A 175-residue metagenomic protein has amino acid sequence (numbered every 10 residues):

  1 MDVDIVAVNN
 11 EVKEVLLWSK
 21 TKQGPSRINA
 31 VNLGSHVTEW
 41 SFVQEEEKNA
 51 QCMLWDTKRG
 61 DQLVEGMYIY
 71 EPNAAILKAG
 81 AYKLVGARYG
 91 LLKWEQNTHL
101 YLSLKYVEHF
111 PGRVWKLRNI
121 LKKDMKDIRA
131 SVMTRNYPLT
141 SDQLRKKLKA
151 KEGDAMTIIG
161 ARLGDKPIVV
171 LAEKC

Functional and structural regions predicted by a protein language model:
M1-C175: Class I S-adenosyl-L-methionine
